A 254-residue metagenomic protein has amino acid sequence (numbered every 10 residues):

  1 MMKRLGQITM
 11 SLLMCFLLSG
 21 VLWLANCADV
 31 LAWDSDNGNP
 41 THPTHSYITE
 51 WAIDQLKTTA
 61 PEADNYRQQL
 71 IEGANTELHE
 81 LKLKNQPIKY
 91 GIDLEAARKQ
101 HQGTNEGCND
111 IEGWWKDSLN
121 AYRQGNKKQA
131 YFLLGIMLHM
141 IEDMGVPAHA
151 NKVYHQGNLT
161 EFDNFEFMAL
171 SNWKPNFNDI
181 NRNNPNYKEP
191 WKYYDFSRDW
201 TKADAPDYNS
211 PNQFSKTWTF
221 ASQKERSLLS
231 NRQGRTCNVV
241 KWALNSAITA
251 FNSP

Functional and structural regions predicted by a protein language model:
M1-Q7: Positively charged n-region of N-terminal signal peptides that target proteins for export
Q7, S11-L13, N37: Generic structural signal for short, flexible, solvent-exposed coil/loop and linker residues
S11-A25: Bacterial N-terminal signal peptides
W23-F132, P147-S253: N-terminal, motif-rich segments that launch catalysis or mediate targeting to/interaction with membranes, typified by
A130-I141: Short alpha-helix carrying the canonical HExxH Zn2+-binding catalytic motif
E142, V146: Short active-site segment of divalent metal-dependent hydrolases/proteases that encodes the spacing between
